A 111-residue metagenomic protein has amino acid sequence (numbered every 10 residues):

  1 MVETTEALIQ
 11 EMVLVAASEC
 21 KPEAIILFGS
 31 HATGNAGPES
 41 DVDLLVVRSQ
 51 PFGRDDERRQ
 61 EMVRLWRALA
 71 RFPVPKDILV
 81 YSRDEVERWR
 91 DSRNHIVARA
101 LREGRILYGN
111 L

Functional and structural regions predicted by a protein language model:
M1-A24, T33-P38, R48-L111: Catalytic core of pol beta-like nucleotidyltransferases
S30: P-loop (Walker A) phosphate-binding loop of NTP-binding proteins
D43-V47: Short beta-strand->loop micro-motif that forms the acidic, two-metal-ion catalytic signature in nucleotide-processing
